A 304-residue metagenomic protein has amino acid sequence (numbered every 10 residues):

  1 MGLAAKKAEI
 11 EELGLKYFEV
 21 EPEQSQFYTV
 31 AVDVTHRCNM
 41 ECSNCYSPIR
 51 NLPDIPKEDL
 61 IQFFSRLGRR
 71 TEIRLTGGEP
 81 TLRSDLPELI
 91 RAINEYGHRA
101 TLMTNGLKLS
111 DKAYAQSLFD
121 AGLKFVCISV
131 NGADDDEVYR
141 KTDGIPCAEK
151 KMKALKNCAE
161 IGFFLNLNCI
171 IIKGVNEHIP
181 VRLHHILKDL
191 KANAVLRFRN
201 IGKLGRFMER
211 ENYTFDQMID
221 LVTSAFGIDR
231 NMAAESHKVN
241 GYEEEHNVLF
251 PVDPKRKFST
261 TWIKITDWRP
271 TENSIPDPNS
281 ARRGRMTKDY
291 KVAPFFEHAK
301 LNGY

Functional and structural regions predicted by a protein language model:
M1-Q24, P254-Y304: Radical SAM enzyme core and accessory elements
L3-N105, L109-A113: Conserved alpha-helical substructure of the radical SAM core
T29-A31, E72-R74, R99-T101, F125-C127 (+2 more regions): Structural preference for beta-strand elements that scaffold enzyme active sites
V30, V34, V126, L167 (+3 more regions): A structural signal for short, well-ordered beta-strand segments
Y46, A113, T142-D143, F296: Short, flexible helix/strand-to-coil boundary loops that buttress conserved ligand/catalytic motifs in alpha/beta
N51-Q62, P80-F125, V130-E137, G144-A154 (+2 more regions): Canonical radical SAM enzyme core domain
F64-G68, Q116-G122, A159-E160, L187-K191: Acidic (Asp/Glu)-rich catalytic clusters
K141, I145-E272: Radical SAM enzyme [4Fe-4S]-AdoMet core and its adjacent flexible, acidic and glycine-rich loops/tails across
